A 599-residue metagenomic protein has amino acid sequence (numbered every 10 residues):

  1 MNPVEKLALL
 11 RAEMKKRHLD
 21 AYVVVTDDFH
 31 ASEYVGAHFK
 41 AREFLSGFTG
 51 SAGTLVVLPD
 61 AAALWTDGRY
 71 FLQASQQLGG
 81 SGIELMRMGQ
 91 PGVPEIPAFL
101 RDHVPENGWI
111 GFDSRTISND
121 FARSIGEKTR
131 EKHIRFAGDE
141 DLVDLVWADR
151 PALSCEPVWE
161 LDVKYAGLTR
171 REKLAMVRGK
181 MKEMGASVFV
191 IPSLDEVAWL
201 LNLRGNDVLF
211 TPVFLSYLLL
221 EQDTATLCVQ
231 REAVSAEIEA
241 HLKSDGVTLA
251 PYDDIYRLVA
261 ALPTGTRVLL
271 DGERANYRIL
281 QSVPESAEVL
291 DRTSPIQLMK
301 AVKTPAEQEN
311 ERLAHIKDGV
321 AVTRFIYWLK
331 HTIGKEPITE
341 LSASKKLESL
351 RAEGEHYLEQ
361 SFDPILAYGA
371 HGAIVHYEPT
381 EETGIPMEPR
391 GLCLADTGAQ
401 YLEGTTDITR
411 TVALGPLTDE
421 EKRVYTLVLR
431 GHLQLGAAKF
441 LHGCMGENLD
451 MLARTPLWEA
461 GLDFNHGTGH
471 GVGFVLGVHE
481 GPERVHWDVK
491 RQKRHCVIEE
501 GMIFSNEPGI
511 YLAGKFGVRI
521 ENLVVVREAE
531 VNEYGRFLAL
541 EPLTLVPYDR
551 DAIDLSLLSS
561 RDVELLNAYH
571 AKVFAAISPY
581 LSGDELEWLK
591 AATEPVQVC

Functional and structural regions predicted by a protein language model:
M1-C599: Active-site neighborhoods and metal-handling regions in enzymes and metal-associated proteins
